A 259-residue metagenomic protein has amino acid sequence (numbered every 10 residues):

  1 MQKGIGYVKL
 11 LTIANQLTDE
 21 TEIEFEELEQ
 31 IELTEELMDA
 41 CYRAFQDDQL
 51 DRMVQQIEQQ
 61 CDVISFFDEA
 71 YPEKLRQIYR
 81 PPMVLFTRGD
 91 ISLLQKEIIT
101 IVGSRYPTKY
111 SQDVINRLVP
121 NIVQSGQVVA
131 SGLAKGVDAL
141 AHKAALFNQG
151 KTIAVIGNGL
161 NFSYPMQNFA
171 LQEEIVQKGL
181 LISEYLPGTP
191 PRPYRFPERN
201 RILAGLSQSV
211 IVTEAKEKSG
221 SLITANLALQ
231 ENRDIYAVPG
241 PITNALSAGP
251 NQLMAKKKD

Functional and structural regions predicted by a protein language model:
M1-D113: Short, positively charged patches
F66-D259: Glycine-biased, small-residue-rich flexible motifs in mid-sequence functional cores and linkers
